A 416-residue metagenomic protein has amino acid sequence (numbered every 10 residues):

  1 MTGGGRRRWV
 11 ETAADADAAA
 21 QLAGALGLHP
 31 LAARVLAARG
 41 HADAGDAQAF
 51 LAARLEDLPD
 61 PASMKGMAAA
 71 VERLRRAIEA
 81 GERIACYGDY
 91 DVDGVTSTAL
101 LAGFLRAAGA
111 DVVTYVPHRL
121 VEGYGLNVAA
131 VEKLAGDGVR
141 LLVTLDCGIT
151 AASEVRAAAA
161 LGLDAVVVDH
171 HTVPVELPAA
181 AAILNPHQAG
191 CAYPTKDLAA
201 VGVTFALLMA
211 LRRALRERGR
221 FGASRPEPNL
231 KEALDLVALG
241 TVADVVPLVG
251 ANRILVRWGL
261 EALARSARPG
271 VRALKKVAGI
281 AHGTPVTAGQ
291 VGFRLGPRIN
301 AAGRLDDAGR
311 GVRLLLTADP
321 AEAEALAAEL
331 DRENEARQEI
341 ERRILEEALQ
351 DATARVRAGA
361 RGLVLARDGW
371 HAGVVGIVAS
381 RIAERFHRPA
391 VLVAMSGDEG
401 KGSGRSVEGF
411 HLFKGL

Functional and structural regions predicted by a protein language model:
M1-D15: N-terminal amphipathic/basic leader segments beginning at the initiator methionine
G4-R6, A179-A181, L234, G359-A360: Sequence-level motif detector for i,i+2 pairs with an aromatic at +2
W9, L184, L305: Short clusters of hydrophobic/aromatic residues that line enzyme substrate/ligand-binding pockets
T12-D17, Q21-R140, R213-L416: Hydrophobic helix-and-loop "lid/oligomerization" segment in the mid-to-C-terminal part of catalytic domains
L134-R140, T144, G148-A243: Conserved phosphate-handling catalytic cores of large alpha/beta enzymes
